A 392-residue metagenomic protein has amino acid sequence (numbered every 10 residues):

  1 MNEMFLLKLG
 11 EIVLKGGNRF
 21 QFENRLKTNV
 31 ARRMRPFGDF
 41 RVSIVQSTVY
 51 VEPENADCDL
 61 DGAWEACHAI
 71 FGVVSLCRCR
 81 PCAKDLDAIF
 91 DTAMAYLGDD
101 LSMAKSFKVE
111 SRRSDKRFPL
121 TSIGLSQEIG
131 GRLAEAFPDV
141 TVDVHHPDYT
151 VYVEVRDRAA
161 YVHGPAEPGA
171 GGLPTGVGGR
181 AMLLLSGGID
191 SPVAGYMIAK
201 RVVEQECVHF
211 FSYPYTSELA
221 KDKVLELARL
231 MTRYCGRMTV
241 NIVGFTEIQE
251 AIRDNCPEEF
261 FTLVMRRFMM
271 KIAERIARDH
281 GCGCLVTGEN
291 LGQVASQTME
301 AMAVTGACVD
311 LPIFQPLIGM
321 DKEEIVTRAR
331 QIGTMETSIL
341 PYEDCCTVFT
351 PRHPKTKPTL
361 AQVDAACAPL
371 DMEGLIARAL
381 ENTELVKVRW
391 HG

Functional and structural regions predicted by a protein language model:
M1-M182, P192-M238, T246, A307 (+3 more regions): RNA-binding accessory domains that recognize and position tRNA/RNA substrates
S47, V243-I248, N290-L291, E343-R352: A glycine-rich phosphate-binding loop feature that marks nucleotide/adenosyl-phosphate handling sites
E128-L133, A166, G171-G178, F245 (+2 more regions): Active-site adenylate/phosphate-handling loop in enzymes that bind or generate adenylated species
L183, C207-H209, I242, T287 (+1 more regions): Structural beta-sheet core signal
G188: Conserved G/P- and acidic residue-centered "switch" motifs that form tight phosphate/ATP-binding loops in soluble
G333-P341: A short alpha-helix-loop-beta-strand transition element characteristic of N-terminal alpha/beta dinucleotide-binding
L340-G392: The feature marks non-catalytic terminal segments
